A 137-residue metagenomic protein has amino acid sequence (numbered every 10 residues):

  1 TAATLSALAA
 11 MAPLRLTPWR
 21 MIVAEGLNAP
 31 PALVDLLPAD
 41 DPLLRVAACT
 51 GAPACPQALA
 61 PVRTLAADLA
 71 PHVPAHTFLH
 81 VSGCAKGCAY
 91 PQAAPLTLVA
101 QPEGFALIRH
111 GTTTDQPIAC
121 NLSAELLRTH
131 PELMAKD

Functional and structural regions predicted by a protein language model:
T1-A106: Small-residue-enriched alpha-helical segments and adjacent helix-cap loops that form tight helix-helix packing
V99-D137: Mobile "lid/hinge" segments at catalytic clefts and subdomain interfaces of large enzymes
